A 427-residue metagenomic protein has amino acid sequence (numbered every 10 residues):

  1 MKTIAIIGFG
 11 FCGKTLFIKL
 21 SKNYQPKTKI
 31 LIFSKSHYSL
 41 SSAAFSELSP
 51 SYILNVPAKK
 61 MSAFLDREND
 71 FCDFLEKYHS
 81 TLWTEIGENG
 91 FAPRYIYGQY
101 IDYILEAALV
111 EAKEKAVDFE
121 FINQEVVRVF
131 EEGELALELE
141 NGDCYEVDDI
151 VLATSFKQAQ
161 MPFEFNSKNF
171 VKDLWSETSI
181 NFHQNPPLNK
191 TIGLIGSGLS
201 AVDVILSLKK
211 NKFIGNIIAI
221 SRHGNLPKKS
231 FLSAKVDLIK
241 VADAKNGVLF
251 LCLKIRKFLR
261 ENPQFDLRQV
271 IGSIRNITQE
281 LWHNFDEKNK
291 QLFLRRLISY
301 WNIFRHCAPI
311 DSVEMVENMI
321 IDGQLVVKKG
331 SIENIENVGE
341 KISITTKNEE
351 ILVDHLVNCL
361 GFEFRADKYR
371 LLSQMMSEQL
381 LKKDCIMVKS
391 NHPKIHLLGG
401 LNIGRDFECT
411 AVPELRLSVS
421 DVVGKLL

Functional and structural regions predicted by a protein language model:
M1-H37, S42-A43, T84-K245, K254-L427: Flavin (primarily FAD) cofactor-binding/catalytic cores of flavoenzymes
S46-D70, K235-F250, D311-E317: N-terminal glycine-rich dinucleotide-binding loop that anchors FAD/FMN and/or NAD(P) in oxidoreductases
C72-L75, I101: Conserved phosphate-binding loops in N-terminal lobes of ATP-dependent enzymes of the actin/Hsp70/sugar-kinase
S80-T81: A basic- and aromatic-enriched beta-loop-alpha substructure that forms the phosphate/nucleotide- and DNA/RNA-contacting
